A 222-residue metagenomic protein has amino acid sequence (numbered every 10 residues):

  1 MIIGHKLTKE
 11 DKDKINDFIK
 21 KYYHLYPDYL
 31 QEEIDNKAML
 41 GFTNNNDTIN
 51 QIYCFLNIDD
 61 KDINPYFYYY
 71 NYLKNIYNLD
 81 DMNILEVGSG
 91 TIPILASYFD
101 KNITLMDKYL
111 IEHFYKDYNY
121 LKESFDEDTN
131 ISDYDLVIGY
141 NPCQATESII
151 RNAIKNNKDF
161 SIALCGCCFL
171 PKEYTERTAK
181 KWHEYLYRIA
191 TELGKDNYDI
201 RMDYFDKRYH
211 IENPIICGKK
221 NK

Functional and structural regions predicted by a protein language model:
I2-L79, I94: S-adenosyl-L-methionine
I19-Y23, L73-Y77, A96-F99, A153 (+1 more regions): Hydrophobic, Leu/Ile/Phe/Ala-enriched alpha-helical segments that form helix-helix packing faces
D60-N71, F114-D128: Short, composition-biased local secondary-structure segments
Y66-Y69, S89, A145-T146: Amphipathic coiled-coil/heptad-repeat helices and related helical stalk/stem segments that mediate oligomerization
L73, Y77, A96-F99, Y115 (+2 more regions): Alpha-helix C-terminal capping segments
M82: Nucleotide donor/acceptor-binding cores
E86-F125: SAM cofactor-binding core of SAM-dependent methyltransferases, primarily the Rossmann-like beta-alpha-beta module
Y109, D117-K222: Domain-level detector for long C-terminal conserved domains
